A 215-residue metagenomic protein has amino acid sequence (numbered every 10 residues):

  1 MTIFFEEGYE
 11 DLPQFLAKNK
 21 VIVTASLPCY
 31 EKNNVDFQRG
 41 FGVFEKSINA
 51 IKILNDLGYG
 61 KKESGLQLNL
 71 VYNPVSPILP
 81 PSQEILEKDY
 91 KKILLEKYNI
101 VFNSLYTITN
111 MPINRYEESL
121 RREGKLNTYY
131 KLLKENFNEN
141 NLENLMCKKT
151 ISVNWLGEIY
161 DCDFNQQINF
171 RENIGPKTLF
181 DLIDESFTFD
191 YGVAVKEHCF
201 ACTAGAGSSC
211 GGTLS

Functional and structural regions predicted by a protein language model:
M1-N19, V23, L27-K46, P74-P80: Canonical radical SAM enzyme core domain
Y9, F44, Q83-K88, V195: A structural signal for well-ordered alpha-helical scaffolds and beta->alpha junctions
Y9, P13, I48-I51, E87 (+1 more regions): Generic structural signal for well-ordered alpha-helices, preferentially at hydrophobic/aromatic core positions
A25, S47, G157, C202: Conserved, mostly hydrophobic/aromatic
N55-E63: Alpha-helix termini
K62-C162: A C-terminal junction/extension of Radical SAM enzymes
E158-S215: Flexible mid-to-C-terminal extensions adjoining Fe-S/redox cofactors in radical SAM and related proteins
